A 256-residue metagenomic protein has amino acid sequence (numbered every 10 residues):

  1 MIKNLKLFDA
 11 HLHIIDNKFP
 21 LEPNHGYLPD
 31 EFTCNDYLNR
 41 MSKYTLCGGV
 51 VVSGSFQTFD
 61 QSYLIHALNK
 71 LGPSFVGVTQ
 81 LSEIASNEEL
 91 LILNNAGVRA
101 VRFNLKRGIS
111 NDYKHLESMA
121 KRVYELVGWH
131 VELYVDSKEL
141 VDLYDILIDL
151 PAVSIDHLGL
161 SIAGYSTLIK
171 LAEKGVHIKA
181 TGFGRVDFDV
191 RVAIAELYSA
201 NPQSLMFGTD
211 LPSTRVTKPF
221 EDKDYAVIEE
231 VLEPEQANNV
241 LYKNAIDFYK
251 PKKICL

Functional and structural regions predicted by a protein language model:
M1-K6, D30-G48, K218-L256: Mid-to-C-terminal alpha-helical segments outside catalytic/metal-binding sites
M1-L21: Replace "His-x-His-based motif
L12, G54, L158, T209-L211: Active-site metal-binding loops of divalent metal-dependent hydrolases
E22-Q57, S74-Q80, V98-K106, W129: Divalent metal-dependent hydrolysis catalytic cores, especially in the metallo-beta-lactamase
E31-N39, E83-L93, G164, V190: Short, acidic/polar
L38, I65-H66, I194-A195, A226: Active-site phosphate/pyrophosphate- and oxyanion-stabilizing loops and adjacent acidic/basic residues in soluble
T58-K138, K174-H177, G182-G184: Active-site gating/metal-coordination segments in enzymes
Y113-F207, R215: Catalytic pocket-lining loop regions of alpha/beta-barrel enzymes, especially the amidohydrolase/enolase/GH5 lineages
